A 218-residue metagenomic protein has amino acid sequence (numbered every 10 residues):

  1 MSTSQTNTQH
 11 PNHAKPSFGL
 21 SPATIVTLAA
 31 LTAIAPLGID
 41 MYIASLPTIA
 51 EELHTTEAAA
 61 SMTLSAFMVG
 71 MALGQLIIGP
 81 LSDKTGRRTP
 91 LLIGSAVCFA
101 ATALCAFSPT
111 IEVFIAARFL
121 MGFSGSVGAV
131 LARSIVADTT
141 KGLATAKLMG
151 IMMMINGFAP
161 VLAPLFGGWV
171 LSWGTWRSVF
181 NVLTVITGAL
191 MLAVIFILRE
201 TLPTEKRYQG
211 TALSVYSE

Functional and structural regions predicted by a protein language model:
M1-A35: Cytosolic juxtamembrane N-terminal segment immediately preceding the first transmembrane helix of multi-pass
H10-F18, T201-E218: Juxtamembrane intracellular "pre-TM" segments in multi-pass secondary transporters
D40, M68-L76, P160-V161: Residue-level signature of mid-helix packing/kink "hotspots" within the transmembrane helices of 12-pass Major
S45-L73: Extracellular/periplasmic helix-loop-helix junction of adjacent transmembrane segments in MFS-like secondary
L73-E112: Conserved MFS/SLC helix-loop-helix module at the cytosolic interface between two early adjacent transmembrane helices
S95, F99-T102, A117-R118, T184-M191: A generic transmembrane-helix signature of 12-TM secondary carrier transporters
P109, V113, G142, G150-F196 (+1 more regions): Helix-loop-helix hairpin linking two adjacent transmembrane segments in secondary transporters
A117-F158: Cytoplasmic helix-loop-helix junction between adjacent transmembrane helices in 12-TM secondary transporters
